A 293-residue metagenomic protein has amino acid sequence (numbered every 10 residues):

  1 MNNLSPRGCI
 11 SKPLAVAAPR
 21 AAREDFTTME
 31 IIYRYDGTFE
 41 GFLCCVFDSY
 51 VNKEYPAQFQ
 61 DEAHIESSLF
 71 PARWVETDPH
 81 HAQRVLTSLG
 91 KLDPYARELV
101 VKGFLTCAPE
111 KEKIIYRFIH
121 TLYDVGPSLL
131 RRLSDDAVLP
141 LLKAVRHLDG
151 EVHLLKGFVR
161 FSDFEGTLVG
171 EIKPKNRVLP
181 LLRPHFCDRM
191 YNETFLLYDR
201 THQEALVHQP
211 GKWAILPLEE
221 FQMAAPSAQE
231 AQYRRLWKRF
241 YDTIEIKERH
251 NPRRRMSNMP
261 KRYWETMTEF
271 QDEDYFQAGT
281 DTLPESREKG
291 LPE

Functional and structural regions predicted by a protein language model:
A15-A22, T27: Ala/Thr-enriched low-complexity intrinsically disordered regions
F26-H80: N-terminal ordered "arm"
Q60-L154: Charged, alpha-helical interface segments at or near domain boundaries
E76-H81, K212-A225: Acidic, Ser/Thr-rich peripheral helices and adjacent loops at domain boundaries
P127-L218: Internal, well-folded beta-alpha domain core
T194, A205-L206, P210, A225-P292: Long, compositionally biased intrinsically disordered terminal regions
